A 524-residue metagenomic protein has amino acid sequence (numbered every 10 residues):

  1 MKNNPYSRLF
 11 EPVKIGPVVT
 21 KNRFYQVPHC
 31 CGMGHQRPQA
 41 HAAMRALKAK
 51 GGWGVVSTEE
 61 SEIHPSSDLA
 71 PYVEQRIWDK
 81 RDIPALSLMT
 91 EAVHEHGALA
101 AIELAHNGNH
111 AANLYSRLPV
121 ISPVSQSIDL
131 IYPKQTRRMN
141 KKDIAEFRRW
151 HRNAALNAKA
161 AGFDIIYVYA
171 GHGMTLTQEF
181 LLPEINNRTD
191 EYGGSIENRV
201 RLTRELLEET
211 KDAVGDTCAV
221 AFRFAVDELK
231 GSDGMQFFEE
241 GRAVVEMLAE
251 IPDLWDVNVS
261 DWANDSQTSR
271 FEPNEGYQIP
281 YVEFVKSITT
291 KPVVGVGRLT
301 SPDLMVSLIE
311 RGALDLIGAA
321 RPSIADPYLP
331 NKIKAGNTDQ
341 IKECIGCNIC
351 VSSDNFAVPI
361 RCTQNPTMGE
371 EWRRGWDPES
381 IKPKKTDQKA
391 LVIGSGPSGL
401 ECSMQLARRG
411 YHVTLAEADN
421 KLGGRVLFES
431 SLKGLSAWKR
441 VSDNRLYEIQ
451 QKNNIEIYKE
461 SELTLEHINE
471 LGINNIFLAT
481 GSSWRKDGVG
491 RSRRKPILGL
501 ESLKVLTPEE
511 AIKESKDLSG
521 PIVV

Functional and structural regions predicted by a protein language model:
M1-I393, P397, E401-V413, K421 (+3 more regions): Flavin-dependent oxidoreductase catalytic cores
P28, L478-T480, P508: Short, well-ordered coil/turn residues at beta-beta hairpins and beta-strand->alpha-helix junctions within
T268-P273, D377-I381, D387-Q388, F428-R440 (+2 more regions): Short, contiguous acidic/charged loop-to-helix segments that flank catalytic cores in large enzymes
V294, T414, E456-E460, L506: General small-molecule cofactor/ligand-binding pocket signal
L299-D303, I324, E462-L465, E510-E514: Short acidic loop-to-helix transition motifs that present clustered carboxylates
M368-P383, E448, I457, R485-V524: Glycine-rich dinucleotide-binding loop and its adjacent helix/turn
A416, I473-G481: Short hydrophobic core segments
G424-I473: N-terminal Rossmann-like dinucleotide/flavin-binding domain of flavoprotein oxidoreductases that bind FAD/FMN
